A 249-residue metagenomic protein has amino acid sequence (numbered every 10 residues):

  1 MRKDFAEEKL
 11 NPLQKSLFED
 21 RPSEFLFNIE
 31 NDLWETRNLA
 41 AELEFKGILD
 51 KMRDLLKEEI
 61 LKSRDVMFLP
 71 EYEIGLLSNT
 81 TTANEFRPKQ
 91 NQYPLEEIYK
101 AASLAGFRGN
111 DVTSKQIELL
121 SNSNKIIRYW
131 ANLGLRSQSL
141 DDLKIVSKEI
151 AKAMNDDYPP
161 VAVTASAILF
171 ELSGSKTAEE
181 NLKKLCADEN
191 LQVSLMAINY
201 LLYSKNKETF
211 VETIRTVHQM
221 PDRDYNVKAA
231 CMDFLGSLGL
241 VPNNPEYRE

Functional and structural regions predicted by a protein language model:
M1-F5: Extended surface/linker regions that mediate inter-domain or inter-protein docking in multi-component redox
E8-S23, N31, L39-E180, A187-L195 (+1 more regions): Long, internal low-complexity/basic segments
